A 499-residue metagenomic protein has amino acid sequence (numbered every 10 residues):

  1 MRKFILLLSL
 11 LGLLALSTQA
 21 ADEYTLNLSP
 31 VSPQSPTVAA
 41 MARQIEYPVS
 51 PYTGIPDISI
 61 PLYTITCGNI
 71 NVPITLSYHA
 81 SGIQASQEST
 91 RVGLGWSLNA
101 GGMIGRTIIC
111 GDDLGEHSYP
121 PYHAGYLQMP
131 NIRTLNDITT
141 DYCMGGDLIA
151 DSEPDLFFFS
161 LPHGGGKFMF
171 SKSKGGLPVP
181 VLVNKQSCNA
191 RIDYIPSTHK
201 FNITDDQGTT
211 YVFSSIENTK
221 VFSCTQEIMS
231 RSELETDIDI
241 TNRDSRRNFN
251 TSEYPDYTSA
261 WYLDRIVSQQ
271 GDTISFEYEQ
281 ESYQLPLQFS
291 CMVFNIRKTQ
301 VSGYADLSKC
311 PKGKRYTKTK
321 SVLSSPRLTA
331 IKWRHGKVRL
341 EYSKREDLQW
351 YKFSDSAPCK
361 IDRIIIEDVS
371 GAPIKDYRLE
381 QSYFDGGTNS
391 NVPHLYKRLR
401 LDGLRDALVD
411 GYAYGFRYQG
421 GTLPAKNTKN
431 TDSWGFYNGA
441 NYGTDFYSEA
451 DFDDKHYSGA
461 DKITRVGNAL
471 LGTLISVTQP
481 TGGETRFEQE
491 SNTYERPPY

Functional and structural regions predicted by a protein language model:
M1-F4: Positively charged n-region of N-terminal signal peptides that target proteins for export
L7-A15: Bacterial N-terminal signal peptides
A21-Y262, S268-Q269, K309-V322, T422-N468 (+1 more regions): Long, intrinsically disordered, low-complexity, charged/polar and glycine-rich segments
K200-N202, D264-I266, T329-K332, D362-I365 (+3 more regions): Beta-strand elements of repeat-based all-beta scaffolds
D206-G208, S268-T273, E279-E281, W333-G336 (+4 more regions): Acidic, low-complexity segments
Q280-S308: Short, flexible helix-coil linker/hinge segments at the edges of structured domains or between repeats
T319-D451, K455, G472: Beta-propeller domains
